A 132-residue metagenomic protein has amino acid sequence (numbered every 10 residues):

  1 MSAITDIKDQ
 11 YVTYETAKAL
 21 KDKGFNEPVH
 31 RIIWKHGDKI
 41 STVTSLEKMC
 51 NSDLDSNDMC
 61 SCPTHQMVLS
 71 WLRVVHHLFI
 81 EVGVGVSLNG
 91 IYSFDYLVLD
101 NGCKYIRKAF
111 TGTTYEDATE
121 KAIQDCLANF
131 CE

Functional and structural regions predicted by a protein language model:
M1-H30: Short, extreme N-terminal segment that most often corresponds to the first beta-strand
K18, N26-R31, H36-E116: N-terminal segment of the canonical double-stranded RNA-binding domain
K23, V75-L78, D125, N129: Surface-exposed polar/charged interaction patches
K108-E132: Ampiphathic alpha-helical segments that act as solvent-exposed interaction surfaces
